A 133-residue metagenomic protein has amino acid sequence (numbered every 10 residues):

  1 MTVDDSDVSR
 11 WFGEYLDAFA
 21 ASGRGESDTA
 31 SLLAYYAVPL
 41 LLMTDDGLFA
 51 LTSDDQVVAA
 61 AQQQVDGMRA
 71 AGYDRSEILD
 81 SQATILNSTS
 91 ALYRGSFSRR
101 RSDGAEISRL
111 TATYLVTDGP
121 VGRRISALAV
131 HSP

Functional and structural regions predicted by a protein language model:
M1-V38: Short, low-complexity N-terminal intrinsically disordered segments enriched in polar/charged residues
T29-S81: A solvent-exposed, acidic/Ser-Thr-rich amphipathic alpha-helical stretch
Y36-A37, F97-R99, A129-H131: Short beta-strand segments enriched in hydrophobic/aromatic residues within well-folded beta-rich domains
L41, R94-S98, T113-L115: Residue-level recognition of well-ordered beta-strand positions that form the cores of beta-sheet-rich folds across
R75, L86-F97: A short hydrophobic beta-strand element
E77-I78, R94, E106-T113: Short, surface-exposed coil-to-beta transition loops
R99-I107: Short, cysteine-centered beta-strand-loop-beta hairpins and adjacent loop/turn segments enriched in charged/polar
I107-P133: Short beta-strand edge/turn micro-motifs at domain boundaries
